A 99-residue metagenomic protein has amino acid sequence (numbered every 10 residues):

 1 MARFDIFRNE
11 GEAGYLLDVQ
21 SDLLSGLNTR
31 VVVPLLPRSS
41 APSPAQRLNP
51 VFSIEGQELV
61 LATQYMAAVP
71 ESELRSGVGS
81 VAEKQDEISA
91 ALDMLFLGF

Functional and structural regions predicted by a protein language model:
A2, D18, L74-V78: Residues at structural and domain junctions
R3-I6, A13-L48: Compact nucleic-acid interaction/catalytic patches
E12, S21, D93-L97: Residue-level marker of positions within ordered structural domains that often coincide with functionally constrained
V31, V51, E58-V60: Generic structural signal for residues positioned in beta-strands
R38, F52, E73-L74: A generic membrane alpha-helix/interface feature
R47-F52, S80: Short intrinsically disordered coil segments
G56-F99: C-terminal terminal-subdomain/extension
